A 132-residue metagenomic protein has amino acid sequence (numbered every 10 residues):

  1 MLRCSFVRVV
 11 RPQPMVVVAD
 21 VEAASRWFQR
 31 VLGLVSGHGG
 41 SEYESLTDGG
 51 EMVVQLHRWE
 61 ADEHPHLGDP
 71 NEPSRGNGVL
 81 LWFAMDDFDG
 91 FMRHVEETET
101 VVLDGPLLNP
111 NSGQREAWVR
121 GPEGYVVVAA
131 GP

Functional and structural regions predicted by a protein language model:
L2-P12, L34-W82, M92-R120, G131-P132: Vicinal oxygen chelate
M15-V21, N111-S112: Conserved beta-strand-loop-alpha-helix junction that forms the acyl-donor binding cleft
V17, L81-A84: Active-site-adjacent beta-strand anchor residues
A23, D87-M92: Short, conserved charged micro-motifs
A24-Q29, V95, G124: Conserved active-site tyrosine of GNAT-family acetyltransferases
P122-V128: Short, contiguous alpha-helical
